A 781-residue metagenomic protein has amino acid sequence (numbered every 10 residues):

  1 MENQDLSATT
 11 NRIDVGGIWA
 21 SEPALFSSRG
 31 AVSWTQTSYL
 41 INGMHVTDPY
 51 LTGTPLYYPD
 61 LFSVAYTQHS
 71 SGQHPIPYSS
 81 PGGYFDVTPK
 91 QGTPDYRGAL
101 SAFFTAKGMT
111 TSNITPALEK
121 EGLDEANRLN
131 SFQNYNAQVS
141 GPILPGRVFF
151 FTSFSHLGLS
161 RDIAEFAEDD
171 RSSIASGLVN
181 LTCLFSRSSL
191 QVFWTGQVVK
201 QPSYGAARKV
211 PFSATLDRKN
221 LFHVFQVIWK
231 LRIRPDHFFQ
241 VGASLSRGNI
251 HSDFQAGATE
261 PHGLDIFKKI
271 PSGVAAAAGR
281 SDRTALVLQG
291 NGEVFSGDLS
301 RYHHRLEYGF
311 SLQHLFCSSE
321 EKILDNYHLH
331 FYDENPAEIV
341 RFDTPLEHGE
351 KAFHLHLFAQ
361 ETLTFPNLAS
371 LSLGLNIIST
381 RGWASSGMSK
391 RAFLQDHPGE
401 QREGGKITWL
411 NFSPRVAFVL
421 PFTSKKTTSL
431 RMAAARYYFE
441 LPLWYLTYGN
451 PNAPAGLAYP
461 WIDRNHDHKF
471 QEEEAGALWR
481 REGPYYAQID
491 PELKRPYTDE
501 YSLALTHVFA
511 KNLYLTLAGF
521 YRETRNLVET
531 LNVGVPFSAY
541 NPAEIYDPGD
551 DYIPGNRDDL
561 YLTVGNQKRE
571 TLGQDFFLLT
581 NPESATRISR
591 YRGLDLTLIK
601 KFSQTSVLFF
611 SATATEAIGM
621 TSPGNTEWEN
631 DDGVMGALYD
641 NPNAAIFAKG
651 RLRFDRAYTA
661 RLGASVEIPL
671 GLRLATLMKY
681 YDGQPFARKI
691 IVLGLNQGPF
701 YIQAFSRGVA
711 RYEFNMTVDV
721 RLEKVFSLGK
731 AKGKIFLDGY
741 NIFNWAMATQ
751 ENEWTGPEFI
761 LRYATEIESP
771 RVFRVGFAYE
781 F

Functional and structural regions predicted by a protein language model:
M1-Q91, E119-D124, F132-Q138, L157 (+1 more regions): Periplasmic N-terminal accessory/gating domains of Gram-negative outer-membrane beta-barrel systems
L100-A106, T152-H156, V192-G196, V241-R247 (+9 more regions): Transmembrane beta-barrel strands of outer-membrane/channel proteins
N127-S203, D217-V241, N376, P414: Transmembrane beta-barrel wall of Gram-negative outer-membrane proteins
V179-F185, I233-F239, S244-I270, S296-S300 (+7 more regions): A surface-exposed, glycine/aromatic-enriched loop/edge motif typical of exported proteins
A275, H303-T427, W628-N630: Signature of Gram-negative outer-membrane beta-barrel scaffolds
T380, T516-R688, A778: Gram-negative outer-membrane beta-barrel transporters
S385-S413, A417-E583, R587, Y591 (+2 more regions): Solvent-exposed loop/turn elements at secondary-structure boundaries
N512, R525-N526, T530-V533, E616-I618 (+3 more regions): C-terminal beta-signal and adjacent terminal beta-strands/loops of Gram-negative outer-membrane beta-barrel proteins
